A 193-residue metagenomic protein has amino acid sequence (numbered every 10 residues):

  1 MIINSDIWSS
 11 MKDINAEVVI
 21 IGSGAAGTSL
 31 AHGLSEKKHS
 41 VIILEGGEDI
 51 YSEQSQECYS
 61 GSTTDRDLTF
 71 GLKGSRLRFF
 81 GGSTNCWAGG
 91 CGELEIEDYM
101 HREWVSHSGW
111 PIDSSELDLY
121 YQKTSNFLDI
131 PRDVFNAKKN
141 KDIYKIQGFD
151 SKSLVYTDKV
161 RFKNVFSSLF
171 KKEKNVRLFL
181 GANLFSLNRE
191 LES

Functional and structural regions predicted by a protein language model:
M1-V18, E36-K37: Extreme N-terminal leader/targeting segments of oxidoreductases
A16-I43: N-terminal Rossmann-like FAD-binding beta1-loop-alpha1 element of flavoenzymes
V18-S23, L77-R78, R177: Short glycine- and Lys/Arg-enriched binding-loop motifs that mark or flank ligand-binding interfaces
G46-E48: Active-site loop/turn elements of alpha/beta-hydrolase fold enzymes, especially the short glycine-/histidine-rich
Y51-E53: Conserved protein kinase catalytic core
Q56-S60: Short Gly/aromatic-enriched secondary-structure transition segments
G61-F135: Redox-cofactor-proximal catalytic regions of oxidoreductases
E103-S106, W110-S193: Conserved redox-cofactor binding core of oxidoreductases
